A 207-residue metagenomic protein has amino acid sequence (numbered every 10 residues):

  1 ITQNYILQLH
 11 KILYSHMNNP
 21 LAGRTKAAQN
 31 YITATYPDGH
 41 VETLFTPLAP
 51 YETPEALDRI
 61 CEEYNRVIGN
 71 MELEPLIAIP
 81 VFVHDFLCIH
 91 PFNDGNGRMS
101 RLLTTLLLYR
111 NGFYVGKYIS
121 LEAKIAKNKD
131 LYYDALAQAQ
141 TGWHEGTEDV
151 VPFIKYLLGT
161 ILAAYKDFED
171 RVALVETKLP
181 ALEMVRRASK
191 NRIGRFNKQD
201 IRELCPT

Functional and structural regions predicted by a protein language model:
I1-T207: FIC/Doc superfamily catalytic core
